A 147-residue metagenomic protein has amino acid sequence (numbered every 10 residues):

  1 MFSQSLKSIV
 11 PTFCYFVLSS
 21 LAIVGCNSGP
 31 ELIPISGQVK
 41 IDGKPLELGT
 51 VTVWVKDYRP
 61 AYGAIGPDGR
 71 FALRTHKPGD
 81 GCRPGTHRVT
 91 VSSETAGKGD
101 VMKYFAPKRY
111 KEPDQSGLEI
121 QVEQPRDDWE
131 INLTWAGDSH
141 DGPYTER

Functional and structural regions predicted by a protein language model:
M1-V24: Sec-dependent bacterial lipoprotein signal peptides
C26-R147: Beta-strand-dominated extracellular/periplasmic modules and repeats in secreted or surface-exposed proteins
